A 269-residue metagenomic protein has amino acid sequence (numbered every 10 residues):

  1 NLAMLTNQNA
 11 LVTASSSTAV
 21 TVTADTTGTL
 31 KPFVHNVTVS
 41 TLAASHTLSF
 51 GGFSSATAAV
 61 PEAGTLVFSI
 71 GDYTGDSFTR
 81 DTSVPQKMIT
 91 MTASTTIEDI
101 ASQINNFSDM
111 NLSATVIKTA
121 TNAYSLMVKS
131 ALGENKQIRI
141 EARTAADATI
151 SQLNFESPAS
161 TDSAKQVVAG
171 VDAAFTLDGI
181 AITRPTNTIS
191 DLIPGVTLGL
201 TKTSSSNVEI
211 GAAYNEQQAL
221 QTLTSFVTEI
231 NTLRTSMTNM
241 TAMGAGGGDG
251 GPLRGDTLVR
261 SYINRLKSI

Functional and structural regions predicted by a protein language model:
L2-N239, T257-I269: Bacterial flagellar/type III secretion structural subunits and associated motility module proteins, recognized via
G246-L253: Short, highly charged C-terminal tails/helix-capping segments
